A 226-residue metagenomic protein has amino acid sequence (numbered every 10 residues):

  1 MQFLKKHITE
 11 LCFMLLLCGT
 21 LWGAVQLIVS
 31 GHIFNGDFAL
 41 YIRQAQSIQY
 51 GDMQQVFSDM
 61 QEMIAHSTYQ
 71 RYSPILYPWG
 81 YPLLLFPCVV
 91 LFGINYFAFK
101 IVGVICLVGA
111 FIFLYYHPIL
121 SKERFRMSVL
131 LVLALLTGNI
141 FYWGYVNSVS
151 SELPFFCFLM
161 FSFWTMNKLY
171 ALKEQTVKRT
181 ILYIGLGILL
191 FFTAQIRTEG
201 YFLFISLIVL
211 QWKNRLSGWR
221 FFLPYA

Functional and structural regions predicted by a protein language model:
M1-L4, A171-L172, L203-A226: Perimembrane helix-loop-helix junctions
H7-A39, R43-Q46, Y50-D52, G138 (+2 more regions): Transmembrane signal-anchor helices characteristic of membrane glycosylation enzymes that use polyprenol
L40-Y72, G80: Extracytosolic helix-loop segments that constitute the early lumenal/periplasmic catalytic or substrate-binding loops
I75, W79-F86, L91-G109: Loop-to-helix entry region of an early transmembrane alpha helix in multi-pass inner-membrane enzymes
N95-E123, C157, F161, T165: Transmembrane-helix motifs of polytopic, lipid-linked glycan transferases
L133, T180-R197, L207-I208: Membrane-interface alpha helices of multi-pass inner-membrane proteins
G144-P154, I196: Short acidic/glycine- and proline-prone juxtamembrane loop motifs at membrane-interface regions of multi-pass membrane
T165-F191, R220-P224: Short hydrophobic alpha-helices at membrane interfaces in multi-pass membrane enzymes
